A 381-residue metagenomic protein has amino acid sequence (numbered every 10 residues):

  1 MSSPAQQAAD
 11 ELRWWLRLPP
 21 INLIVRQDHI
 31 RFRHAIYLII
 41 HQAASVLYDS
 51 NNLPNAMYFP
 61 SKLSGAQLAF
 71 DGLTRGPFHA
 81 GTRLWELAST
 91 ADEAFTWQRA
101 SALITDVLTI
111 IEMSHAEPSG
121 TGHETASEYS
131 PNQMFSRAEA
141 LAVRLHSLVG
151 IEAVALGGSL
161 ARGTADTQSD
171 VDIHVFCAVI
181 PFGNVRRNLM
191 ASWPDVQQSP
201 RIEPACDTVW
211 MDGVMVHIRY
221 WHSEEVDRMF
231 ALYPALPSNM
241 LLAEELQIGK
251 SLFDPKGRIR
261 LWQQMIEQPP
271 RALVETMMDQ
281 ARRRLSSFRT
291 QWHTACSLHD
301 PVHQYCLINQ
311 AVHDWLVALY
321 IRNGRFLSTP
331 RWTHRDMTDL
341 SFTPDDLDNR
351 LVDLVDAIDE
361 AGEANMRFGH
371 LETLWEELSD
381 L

Functional and structural regions predicted by a protein language model:
M1-I24, T125-P131, S136, R187 (+1 more regions): Conserved NTP/Mg2+-binding pocket subregion across the NTase superfamily
S2-S127, R260-L381: Conserved nucleotidyltransferase catalytic core and NTase-mimicking acidic/glycine-rich helix/loop elements in nucleic
H123-A155: Helical scaffold of the NTase/Pol beta-like nucleotidyltransferase catalytic core
G158: Active-site glycine-centered loops adjacent to acidic/histidine catalytic or metal-binding residues that shape
R162-Q168: Short glycine-biased active-site loop of nucleotidyltransferases that positions the nucleotide triphosphate and helps
D172: N-terminal loops that bind phosphate or other acidic moieties and the adjacent beta-alpha structural core
V175-V179: Short beta-strand-to-loop capping motifs
I180-R187: Short, conserved charged micro-motifs
